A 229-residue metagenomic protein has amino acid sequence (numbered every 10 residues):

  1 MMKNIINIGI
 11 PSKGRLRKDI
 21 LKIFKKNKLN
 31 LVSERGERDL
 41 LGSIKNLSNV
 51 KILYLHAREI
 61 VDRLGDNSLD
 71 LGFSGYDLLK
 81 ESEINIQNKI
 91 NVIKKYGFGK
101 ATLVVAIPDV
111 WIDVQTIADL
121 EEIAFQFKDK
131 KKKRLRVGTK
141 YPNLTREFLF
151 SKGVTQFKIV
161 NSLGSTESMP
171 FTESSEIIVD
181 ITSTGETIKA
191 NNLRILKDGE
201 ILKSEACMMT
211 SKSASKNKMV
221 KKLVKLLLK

Functional and structural regions predicted by a protein language model:
M1-K229: Domain-level signature for soluble enzymes in the chorismate/prephenate branch of the shikimate pathway
